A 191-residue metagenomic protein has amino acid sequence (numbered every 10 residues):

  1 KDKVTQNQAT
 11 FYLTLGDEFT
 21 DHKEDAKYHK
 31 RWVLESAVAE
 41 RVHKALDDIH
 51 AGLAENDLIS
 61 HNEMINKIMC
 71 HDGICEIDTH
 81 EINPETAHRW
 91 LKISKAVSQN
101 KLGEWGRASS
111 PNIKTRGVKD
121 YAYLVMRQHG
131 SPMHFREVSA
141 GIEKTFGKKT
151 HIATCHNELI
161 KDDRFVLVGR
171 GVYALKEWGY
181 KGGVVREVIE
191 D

Functional and structural regions predicted by a protein language model:
K1-D191: C-terminal non-catalytic scaffold/interaction domains in large multidomain proteins
